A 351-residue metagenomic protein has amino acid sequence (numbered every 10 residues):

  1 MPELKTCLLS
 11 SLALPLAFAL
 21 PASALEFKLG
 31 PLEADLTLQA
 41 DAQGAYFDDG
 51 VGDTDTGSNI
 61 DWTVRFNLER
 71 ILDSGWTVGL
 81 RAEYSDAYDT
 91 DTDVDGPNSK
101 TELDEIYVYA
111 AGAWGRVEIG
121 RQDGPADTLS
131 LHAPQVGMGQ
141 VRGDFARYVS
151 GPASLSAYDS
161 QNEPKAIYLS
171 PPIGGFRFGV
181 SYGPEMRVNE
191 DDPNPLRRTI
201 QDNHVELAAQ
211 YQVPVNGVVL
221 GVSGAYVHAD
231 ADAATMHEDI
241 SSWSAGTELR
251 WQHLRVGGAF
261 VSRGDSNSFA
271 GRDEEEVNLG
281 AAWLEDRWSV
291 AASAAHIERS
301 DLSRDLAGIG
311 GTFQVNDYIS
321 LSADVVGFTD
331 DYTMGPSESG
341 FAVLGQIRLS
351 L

Functional and structural regions predicted by a protein language model:
M1-L29: Cleavable N-terminal export/targeting peptides
E26-Y46, D55-R187, Q201, Y211-V213: Outer membrane beta-barrel
A42-D48, Y84-Y88, D123-P125, Y182-M186 (+8 more regions): Transmembrane beta-strands of outer-membrane beta-barrel pores
D53-W62, T101-D104, S160-P164, Q201-V205 (+4 more regions): Residues that define the transmembrane beta-barrel architecture of outer-membrane proteins
R65-N67, Y107-Y109, I167-L169, A208-Q210 (+5 more regions): Outer-membrane beta-barrel architecture
S74-V78, W114-E118, G175-F178, V215-V222 (+3 more regions): Repeated loop/turn-to-beta-strand initiation elements of outer-membrane beta-barrel proteins
D202, E206-G310: Detector for outer-membrane/organellar transmembrane beta-barrel domains, recognizing the amphipathic beta-strand
V213, I319, S339-L351: Outer-membrane beta-barrel "beta-signal"
